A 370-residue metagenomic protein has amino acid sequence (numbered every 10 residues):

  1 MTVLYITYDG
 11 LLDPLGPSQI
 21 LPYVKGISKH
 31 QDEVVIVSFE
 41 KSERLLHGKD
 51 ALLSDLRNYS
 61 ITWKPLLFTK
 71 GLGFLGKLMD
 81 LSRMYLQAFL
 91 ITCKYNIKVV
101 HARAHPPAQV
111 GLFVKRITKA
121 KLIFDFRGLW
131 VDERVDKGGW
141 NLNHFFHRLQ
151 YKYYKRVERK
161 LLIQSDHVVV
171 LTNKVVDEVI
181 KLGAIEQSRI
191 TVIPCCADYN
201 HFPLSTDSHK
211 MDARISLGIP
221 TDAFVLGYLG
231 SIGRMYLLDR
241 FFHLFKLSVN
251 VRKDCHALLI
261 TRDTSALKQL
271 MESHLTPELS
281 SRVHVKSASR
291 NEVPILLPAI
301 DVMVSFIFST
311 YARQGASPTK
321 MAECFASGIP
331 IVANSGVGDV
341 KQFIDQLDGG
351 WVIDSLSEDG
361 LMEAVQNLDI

Functional and structural regions predicted by a protein language model:
M1-Y59, K64, N173, K246-N250: N-terminal subdomain of nucleotide-sugar transferases
L4, P220-Y236, F241-F245, L258: Conserved donor-binding/catalytic core segment of Leloir-type glycosyltransferases
P14, Y236, S287-L296, D301-F325 (+1 more regions): Nucleotide-sugar-dependent
G48-S54, P203-I219: A short helix/loop element that forms part of the nucleotide-sugar donor recognition site in Leloir-type
L86-C93, Q109, F113-I117, W130-D132 (+1 more regions): Membrane-proximal helix-turn-helix segments that form the acceptor-binding/catalytic region of lipid-linked
K174, C196: Carbohydrate-associated surface elements
T261, L267-L297: Nucleotide-activated donor-binding/catalytic signature segment of Leloir-type glycosyltransferases, i.e., the conserved
K341-Q366: Change "using UDP/GDP/dTDP sugars" to "using nucleotide sugars
